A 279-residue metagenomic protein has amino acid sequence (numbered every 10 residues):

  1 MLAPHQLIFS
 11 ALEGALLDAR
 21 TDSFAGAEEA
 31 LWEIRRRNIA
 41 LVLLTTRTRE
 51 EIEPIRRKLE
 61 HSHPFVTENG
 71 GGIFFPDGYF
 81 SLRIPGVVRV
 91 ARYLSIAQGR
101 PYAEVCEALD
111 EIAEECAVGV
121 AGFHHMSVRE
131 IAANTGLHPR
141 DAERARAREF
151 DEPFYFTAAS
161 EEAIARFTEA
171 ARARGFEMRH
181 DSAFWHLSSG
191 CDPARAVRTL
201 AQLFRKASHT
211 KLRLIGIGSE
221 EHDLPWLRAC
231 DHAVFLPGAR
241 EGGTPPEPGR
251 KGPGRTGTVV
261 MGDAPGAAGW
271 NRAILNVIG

Functional and structural regions predicted by a protein language model:
L2, Q6-F9, G26-I39, L203 (+1 more regions): A short, Lys/Arg-enriched amphipathic alpha-helix followed by its capping loop at the start of a domain
L2-A3, F24, F184-G279: Mg2+-dependent phosphoryl-transfer enzymes with acidic/Ser/Thr/Gly-rich catalytic loops
A3-T21, L227: Asp-based phosphoryl-transfer active-site loop
H5, N38, S62, C230-D231: Short, well-ordered alpha-helix to beta-strand connector turns
F24-F123: Active-site phosphate-binding/coordination module
G26, E51-P54, E130, A196 (+1 more regions): Phosphate- and divalent-cation-binding pockets in alpha/beta enzyme and binding domains that engage nucleotide-derived
S62-E68, R140-A142, A233-G238: Short hydrophobic/aromatic-enriched beta-strand-loop microsegments
I112-I215, E221-D223: Conserved acidic, metal-coordinating active-site core of Asp-based, Mg2+-dependent phosphoryl-transfer enzymes
